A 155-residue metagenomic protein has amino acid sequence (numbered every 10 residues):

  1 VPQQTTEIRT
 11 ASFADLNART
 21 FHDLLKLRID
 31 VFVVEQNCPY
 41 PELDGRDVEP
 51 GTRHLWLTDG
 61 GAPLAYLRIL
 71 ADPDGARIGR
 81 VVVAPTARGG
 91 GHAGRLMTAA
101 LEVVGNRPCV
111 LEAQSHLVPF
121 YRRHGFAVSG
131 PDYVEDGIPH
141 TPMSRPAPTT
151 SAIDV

Functional and structural regions predicted by a protein language model:
P2-D47, H54-A62, D154-V155: Short amphipathic alpha-helix that is part of the acyltransferase structural core
T52-H54, I138-P142: Short hydrophobic/aromatic beta-strand or adjacent loop that forms the aromatic wall/cage of a ligand/substrate-binding
W56, A62-A71, G75-V82: Conserved beta-strand in the GNAT
A71-G79, R88-G89, D136-P139: A conserved beta-turn-beta hairpin within the catalytic core of GNAT-like acetyltransferases that forms part
A87-A99: Conserved acetyl-CoA pyrophosphate-binding loop and the N-cap/start of the following alpha-helix in GNAT-like
E102-S115: Conserved GNAT acetyl-CoA-binding A-motif
S115-P139: Conserved active-site alpha-helix within GNAT-family acetyltransferase domains
